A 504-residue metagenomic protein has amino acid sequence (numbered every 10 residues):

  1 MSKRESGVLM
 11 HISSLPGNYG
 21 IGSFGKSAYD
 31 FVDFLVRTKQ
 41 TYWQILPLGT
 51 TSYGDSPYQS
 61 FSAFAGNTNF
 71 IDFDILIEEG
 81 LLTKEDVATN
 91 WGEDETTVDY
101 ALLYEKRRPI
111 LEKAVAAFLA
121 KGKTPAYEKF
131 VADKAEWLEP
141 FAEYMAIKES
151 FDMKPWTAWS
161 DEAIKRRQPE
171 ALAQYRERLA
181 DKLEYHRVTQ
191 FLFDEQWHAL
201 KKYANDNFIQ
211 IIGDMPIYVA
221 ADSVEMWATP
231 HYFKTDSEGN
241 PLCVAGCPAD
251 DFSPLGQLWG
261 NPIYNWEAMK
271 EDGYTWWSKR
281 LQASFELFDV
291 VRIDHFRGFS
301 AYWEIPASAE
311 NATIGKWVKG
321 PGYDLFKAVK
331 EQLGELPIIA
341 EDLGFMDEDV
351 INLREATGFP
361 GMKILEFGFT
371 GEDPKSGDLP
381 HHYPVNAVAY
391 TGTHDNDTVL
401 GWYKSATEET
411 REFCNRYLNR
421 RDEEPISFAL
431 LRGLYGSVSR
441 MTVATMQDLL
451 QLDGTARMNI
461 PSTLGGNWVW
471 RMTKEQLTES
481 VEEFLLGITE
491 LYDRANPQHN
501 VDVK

Functional and structural regions predicted by a protein language model:
M1-S13, Y29: N-terminal regions that are enriched for targeting/export leaders and immediately downstream pro/stem segments
S2, H11, D55-Q190, V219-V443 (+2 more regions): Alpha-amylase-like alpha-glycosidases and glucanotransferases acting on alpha-linked glucans and related
K26-D33, E195-Y203, W277-K279, I426-L430: Short alpha-helical segments and helix-capping/turn motifs at coil-helix boundaries
K26-T51, L287-F288: Catalytic domains of carbohydrate-active enzymes, especially glycoside hydrolases
V36, W197-N205, K330, R354-E355: Surface-exposed amphipathic alpha-helices with a cationic face
H186-V219: Conserved, well-ordered alpha-helix/loop/beta-strand core segments that scaffold catalytic motifs
Q451-V503: Structured C-terminal cap/extension of enzyme domains
